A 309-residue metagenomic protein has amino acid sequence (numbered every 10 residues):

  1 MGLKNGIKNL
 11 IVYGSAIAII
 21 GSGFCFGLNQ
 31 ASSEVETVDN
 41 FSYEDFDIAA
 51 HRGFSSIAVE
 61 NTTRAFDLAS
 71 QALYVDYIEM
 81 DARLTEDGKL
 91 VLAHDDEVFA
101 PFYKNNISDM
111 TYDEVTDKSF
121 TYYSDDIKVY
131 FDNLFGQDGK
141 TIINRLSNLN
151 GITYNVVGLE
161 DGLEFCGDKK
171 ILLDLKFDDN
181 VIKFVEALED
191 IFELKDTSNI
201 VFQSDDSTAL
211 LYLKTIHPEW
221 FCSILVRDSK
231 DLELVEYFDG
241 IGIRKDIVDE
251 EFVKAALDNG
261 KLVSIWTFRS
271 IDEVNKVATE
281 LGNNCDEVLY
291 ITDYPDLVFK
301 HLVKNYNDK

Functional and structural regions predicted by a protein language model:
G2-K309: Phosphate-group recognition and catalysis centered on beta-loop-alpha active-site segments
